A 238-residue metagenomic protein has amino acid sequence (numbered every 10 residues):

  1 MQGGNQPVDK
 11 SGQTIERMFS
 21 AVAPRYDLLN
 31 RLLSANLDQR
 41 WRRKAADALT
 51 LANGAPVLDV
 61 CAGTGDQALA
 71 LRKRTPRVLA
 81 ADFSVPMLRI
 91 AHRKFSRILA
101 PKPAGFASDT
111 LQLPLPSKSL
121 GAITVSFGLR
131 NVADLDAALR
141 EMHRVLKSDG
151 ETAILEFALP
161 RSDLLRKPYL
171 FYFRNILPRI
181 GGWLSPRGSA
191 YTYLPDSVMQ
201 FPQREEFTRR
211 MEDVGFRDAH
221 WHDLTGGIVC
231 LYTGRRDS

Functional and structural regions predicted by a protein language model:
M1-R25, F173, L184: N-terminal, positively charged/glycine-rich alpha-helical extensions of SAM-dependent methyltransferases
Q13, A158-R210, H220: C-terminal alpha-helical "lid/dimerization" subdomain adjacent to the S-adenosyl-L-methionine
R25, A35-A55: Conserved alpha-helix/loop element of class I SAM-dependent methyltransferases that forms part of the SAM/SAH-binding
P56-Q112: Class I SAM-dependent methyltransferase SAM/SAH-binding core
L111-A122: A short acidic, Gly/Pro-enriched loop at the edge of an enzyme's catalytic core that lines a small-molecule cofactor
G121-L135, A158: A short SAM/SAH-binding and catalytic strip from SAM-dependent methyltransferases
D136-E151: A short glycine-rich, Lys/Arg-flanked "PGG" loop and its adjoining helix->strand segment in the class I
T208, V214-S238: Core SAM-dependent methyltransferase catalytic element
